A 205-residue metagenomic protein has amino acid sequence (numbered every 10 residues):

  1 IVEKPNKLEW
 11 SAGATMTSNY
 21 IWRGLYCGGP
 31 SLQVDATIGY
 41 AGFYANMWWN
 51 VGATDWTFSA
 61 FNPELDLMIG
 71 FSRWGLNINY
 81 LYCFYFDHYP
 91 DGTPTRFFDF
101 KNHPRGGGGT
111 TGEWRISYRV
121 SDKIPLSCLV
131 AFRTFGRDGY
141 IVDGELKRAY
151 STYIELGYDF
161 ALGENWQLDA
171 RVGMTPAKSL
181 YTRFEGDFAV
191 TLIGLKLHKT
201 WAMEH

Functional and structural regions predicted by a protein language model:
I1-D55: Short glycine/proline- and aromatic-enriched beta-strand/turn motifs that initiate or cap beta-hairpins
N6-L8, G28-L32, G39-A41, F61-L65 (+4 more regions): Residues that define the transmembrane beta-barrel architecture of outer-membrane proteins
E9-G13, Y44-N46, M68-G70, N77-N79 (+3 more regions): Residue-level detector of the transmembrane beta-barrel scaffold of outer-membrane proteins
M16-Y20, Y40-G42, W49-D55, R73-G75 (+7 more regions): Transmembrane beta-strands of outer-membrane beta-barrel pores
I21-C27, A53-A60, D91-G107, R137-K147 (+1 more regions): Outer-membrane beta-barrel domain signature
G42, S121-H205: Outer-membrane beta-barrel transmembrane domain signature
A45-S72, I78-G106: Surface-exposed loop and membrane-interface regions of Gram-negative outer-membrane beta-barrel proteins
